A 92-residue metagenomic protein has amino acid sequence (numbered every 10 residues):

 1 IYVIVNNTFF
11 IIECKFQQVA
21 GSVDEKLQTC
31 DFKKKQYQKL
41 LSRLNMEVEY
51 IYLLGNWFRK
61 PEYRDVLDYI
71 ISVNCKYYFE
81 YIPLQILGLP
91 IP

Functional and structural regions predicted by a protein language model:
I1-V3, K33-K34: Short, functional N-terminal and low-complexity linear motifs
Y2-I11: Active-site beta-strand-loop-beta-strand hairpin of nuclease catalytic cores that positions key catalytic residues
F10, V19-T29, E62: Active-site-adjacent loop/helix micro-motif of nuclease/hydrolase catalytic cores
I11, A20, K33, V66-I70 (+1 more regions): Aromatic-residue detector
K15: Anionic group-transfer/hydrolysis microenvironments
Q18-V19, P92: Short, surface-exposed beta-strand-loop junctions and turns on beta-sheet-rich folds
D24-S42: Short, charged, amphipathic alpha-helix that recurs within catalytic cores of restriction-modification and other
S42-P92: Domain-level recognition of nuclease-like catalytic cores that cleave nucleotide substrates
